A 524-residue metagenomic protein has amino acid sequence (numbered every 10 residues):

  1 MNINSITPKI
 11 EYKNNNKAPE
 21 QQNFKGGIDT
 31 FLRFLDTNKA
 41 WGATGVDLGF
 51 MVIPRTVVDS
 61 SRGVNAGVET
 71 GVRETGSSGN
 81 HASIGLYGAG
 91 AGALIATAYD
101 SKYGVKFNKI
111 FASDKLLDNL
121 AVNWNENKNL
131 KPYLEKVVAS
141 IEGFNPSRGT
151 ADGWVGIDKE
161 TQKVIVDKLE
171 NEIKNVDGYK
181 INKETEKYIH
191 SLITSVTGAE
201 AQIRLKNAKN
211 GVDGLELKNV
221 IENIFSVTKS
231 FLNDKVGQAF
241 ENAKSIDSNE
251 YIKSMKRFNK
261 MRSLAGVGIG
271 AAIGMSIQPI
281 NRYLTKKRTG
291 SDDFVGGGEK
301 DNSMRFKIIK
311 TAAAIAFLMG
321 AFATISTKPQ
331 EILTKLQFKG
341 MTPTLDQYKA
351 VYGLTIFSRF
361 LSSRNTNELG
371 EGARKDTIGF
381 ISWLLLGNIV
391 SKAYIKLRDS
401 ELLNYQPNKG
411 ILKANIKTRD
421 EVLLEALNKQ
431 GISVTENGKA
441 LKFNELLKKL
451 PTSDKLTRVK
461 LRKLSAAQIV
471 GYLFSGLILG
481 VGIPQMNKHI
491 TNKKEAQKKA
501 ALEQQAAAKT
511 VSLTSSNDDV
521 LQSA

Functional and structural regions predicted by a protein language model:
M1-A524: Glycine-rich, hydrophobic membrane-spanning regions of integral membrane proteins that mediate transport
